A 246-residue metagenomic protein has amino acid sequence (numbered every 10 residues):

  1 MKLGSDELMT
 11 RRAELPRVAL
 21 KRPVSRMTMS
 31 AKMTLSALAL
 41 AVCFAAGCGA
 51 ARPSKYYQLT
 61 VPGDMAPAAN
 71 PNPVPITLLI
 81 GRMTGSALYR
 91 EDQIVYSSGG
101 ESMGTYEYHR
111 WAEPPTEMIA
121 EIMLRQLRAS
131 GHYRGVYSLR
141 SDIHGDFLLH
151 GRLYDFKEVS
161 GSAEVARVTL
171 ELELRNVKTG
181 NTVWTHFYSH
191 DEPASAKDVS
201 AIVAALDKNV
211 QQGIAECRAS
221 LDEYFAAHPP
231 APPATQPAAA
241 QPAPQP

Functional and structural regions predicted by a protein language model:
G4, M9-S36: Bacterial N-terminal signal peptides that target proteins for export
S36-A45: Bacterial N-terminal signal peptides
C48-T116, Y224-P246: A structural "domain/chain start" motif
A50-V74, R125, S130-N181, P246: Surface-exposed short loop/turn segments
M83, R152-F156, S189-H190: Generic short beta-strand segments
S102-R110, K178-E216: Short secondary-structure boundary motifs at beta->alpha junctions and helix caps
T116, A120-L124, S130, D207-I214 (+1 more regions): Extracytoplasmic/secreted envelope proteins and their assembly/folding machinery, especially bacterial periplasmic
V165-R175, T185-S189, Q212-Y224: C-terminal or internal capping secondary-structure element at the end of a domain, subdomain, or sheet
